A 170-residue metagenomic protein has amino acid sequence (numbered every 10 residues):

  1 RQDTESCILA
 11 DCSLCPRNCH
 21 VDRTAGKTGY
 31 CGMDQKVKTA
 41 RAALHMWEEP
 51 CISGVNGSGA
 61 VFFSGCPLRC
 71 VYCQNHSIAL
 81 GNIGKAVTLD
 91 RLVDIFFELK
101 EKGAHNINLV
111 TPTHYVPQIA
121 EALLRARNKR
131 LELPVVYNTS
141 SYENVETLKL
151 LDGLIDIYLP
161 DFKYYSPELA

Functional and structural regions predicted by a protein language model:
R1-S13, V55-G65: Immediate flanking context of iron-sulfur cluster ligation sites
T4-A42: Cysteine-cluster motifs in flexible loop/terminal segments that predominantly coordinate metals
C31-Y158, S166: Conserved Radical SAM active-site core
K163: Active-site loop ensemble at the mouth of alpha/beta enzyme cores that anchors a bound cofactor
E168-A170: A short alpha/beta connector and helix-capping loop motif
